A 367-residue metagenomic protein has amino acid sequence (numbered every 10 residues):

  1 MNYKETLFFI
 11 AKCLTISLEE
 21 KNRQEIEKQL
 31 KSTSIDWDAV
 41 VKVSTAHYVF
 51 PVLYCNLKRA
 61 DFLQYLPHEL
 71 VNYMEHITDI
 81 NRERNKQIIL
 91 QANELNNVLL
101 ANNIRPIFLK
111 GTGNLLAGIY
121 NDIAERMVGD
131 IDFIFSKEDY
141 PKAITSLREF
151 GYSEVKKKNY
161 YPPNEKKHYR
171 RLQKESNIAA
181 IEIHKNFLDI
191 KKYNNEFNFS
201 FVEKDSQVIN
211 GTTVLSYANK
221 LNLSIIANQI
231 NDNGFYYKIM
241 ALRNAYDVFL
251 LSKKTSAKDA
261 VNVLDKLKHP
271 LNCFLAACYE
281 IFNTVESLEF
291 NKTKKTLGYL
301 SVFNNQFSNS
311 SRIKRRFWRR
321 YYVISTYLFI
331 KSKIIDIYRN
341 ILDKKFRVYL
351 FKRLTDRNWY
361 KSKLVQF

Functional and structural regions predicted by a protein language model:
M1-G129, F135-F367: Conserved NTP-donor binding/palm subdomain of two-metal-ion nucleotidyltransferases/polymerases, i.e., the charged
